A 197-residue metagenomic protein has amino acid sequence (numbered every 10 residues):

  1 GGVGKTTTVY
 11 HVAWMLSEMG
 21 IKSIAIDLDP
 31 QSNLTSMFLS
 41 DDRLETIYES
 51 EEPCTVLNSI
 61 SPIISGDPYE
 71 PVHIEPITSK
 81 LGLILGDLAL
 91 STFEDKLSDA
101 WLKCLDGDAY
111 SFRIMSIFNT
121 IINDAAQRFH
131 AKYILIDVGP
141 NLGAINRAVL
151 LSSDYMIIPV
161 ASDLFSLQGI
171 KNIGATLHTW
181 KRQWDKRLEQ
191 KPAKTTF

Functional and structural regions predicted by a protein language model:
G2-F197: P-loop NTP-binding core
